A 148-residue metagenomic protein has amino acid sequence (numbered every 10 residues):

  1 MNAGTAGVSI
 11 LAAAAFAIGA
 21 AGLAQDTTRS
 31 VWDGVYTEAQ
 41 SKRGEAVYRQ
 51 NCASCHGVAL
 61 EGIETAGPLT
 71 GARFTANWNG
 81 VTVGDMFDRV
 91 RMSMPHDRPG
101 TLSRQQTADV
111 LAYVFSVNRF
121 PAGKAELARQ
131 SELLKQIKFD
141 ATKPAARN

Functional and structural regions predicted by a protein language model:
M1-T5: N-terminal secretory signal peptides that target proteins for export/translocation
G7-G19: Bacterial N-terminal signal peptides
L23-V47: Electrostatic cytochrome c docking/interface patches
T28-R29, P99-N148: Flexible coil segments in periplasmic/lumen-exposed cytochrome c-class electron-transfer proteins
G34-R43, L60-P95: Gly/Gly-Pro-rich "capping" loops immediately C-terminal to redox-active cysteine motifs in periplasmic/lumenal
G44, Y48-V58, V110, V114: The canonical Cys-X-X-Cys-His
V58, M92-S93, V117-F120: Generic structural signal for alpha-helix termini and adjacent loop/cap motifs
